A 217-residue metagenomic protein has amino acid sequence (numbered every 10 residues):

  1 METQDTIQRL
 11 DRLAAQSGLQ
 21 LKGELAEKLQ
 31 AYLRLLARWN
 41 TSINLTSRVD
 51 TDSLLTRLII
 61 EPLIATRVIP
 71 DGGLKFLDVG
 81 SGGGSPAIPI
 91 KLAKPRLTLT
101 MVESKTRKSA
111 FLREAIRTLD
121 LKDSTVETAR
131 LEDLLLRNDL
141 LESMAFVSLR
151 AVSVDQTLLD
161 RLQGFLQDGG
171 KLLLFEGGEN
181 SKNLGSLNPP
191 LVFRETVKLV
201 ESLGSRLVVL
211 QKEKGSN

Functional and structural regions predicted by a protein language model:
M1-G73, L77, K108, E114-S124: Class I SAM-dependent transferase core
G80: Conserved glycine-centered beta->alpha loop in an early N-terminal alpha/beta scaffold
G83-R96: Conserved SAM-binding loop of SAM-dependent methyltransferases across substrates and taxa, primarily the Class I
R96-T100, S104-N217: S-adenosylmethionine
